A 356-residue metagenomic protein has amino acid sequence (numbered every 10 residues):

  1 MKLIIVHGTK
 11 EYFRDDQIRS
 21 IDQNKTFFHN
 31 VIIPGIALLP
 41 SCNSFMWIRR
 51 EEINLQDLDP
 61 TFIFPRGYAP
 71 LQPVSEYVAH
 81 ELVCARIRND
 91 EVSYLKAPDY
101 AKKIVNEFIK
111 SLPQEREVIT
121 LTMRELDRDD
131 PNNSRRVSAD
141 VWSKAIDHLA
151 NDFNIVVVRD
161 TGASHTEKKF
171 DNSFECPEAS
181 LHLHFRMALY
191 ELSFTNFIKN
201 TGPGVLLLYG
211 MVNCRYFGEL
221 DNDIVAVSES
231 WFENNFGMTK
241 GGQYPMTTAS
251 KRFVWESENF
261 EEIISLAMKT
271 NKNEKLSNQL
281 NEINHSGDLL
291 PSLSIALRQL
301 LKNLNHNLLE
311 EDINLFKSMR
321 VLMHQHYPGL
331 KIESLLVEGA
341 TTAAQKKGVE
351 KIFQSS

Functional and structural regions predicted by a protein language model:
M1-G67, D160-G162, F185-A188, F194-T195 (+2 more regions): Active-site and donor-binding regions of nucleotide-sugar-utilizing enzymes
K2-L3, I155, C214: Hydrophobic/aromatic residues located in beta-strands of well-ordered beta-sheets within soluble catalytic
V6-H7, T122-M123, V158-D160, C176-A179 (+3 more regions): Short His-Asn-centered micro-motif
C42-N43, F153, S193, G210: Short, well-ordered alpha-helix to beta-strand connector turns
R66-E107, S111, S228-S356: Leloir-type glycosyltransferase catalytic cores
D90-S93, L126-R135: Surface-exposed cleft-lining segments at the edges of enzyme active sites
I119-D129, A139-L183: Catalytic donor nucleotide-activated moiety binding site of glycosyltransferases and closely related
R186-F232: A donor-sugar binding/catalytic signature common to diverse glycosyltransferases and related nucleotide-sugar
